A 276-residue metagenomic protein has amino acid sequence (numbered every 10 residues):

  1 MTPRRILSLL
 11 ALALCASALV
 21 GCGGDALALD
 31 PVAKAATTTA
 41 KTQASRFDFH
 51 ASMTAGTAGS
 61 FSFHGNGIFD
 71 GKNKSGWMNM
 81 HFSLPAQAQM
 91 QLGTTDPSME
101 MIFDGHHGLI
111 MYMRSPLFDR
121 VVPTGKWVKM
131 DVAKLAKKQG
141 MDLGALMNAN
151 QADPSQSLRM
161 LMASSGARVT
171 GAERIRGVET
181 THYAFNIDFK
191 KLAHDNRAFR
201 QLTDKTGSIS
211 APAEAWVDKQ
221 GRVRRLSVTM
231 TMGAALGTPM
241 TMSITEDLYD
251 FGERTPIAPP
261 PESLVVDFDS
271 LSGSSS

Functional and structural regions predicted by a protein language model:
M1-A26: Secretory targeting and sorting signals
C22-S276: Subset-of-secretome marker
